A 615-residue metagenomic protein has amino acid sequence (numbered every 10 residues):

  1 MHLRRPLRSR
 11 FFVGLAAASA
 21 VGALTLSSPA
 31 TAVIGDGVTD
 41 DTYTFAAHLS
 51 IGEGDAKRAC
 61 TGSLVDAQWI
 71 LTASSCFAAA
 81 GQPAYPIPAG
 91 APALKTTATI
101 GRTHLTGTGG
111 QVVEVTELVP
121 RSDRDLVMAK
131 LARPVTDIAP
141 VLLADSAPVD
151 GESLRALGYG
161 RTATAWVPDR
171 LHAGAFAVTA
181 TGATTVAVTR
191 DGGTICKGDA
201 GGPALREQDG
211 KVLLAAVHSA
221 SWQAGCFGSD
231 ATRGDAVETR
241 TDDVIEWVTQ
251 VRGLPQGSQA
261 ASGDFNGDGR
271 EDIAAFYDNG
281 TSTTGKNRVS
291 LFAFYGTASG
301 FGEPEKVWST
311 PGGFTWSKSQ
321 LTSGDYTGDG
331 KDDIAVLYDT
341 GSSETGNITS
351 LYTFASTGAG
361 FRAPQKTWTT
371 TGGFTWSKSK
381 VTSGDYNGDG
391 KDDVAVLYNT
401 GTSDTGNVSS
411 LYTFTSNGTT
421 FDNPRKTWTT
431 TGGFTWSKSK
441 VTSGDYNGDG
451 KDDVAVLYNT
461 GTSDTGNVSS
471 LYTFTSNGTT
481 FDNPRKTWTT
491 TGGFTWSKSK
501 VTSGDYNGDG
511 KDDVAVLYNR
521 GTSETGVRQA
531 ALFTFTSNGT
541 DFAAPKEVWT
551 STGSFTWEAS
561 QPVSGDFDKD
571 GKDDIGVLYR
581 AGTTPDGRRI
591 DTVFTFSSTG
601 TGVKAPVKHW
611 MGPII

Functional and structural regions predicted by a protein language model:
M1-A32: Secretory targeting and sorting signals
H2, L64-A78, G90, P203-Q256: C-terminal subregion of chymotrypsin/trypsin-like serine protease catalytic domains
V33-T42, E53-G54, Y85-T136: Conserved catalytic-core segment of clan PA serine endopeptidases
Y43-G90: Catalytic histidine site
A46, W69-L71, L126-K130, A173-A175 (+1 more regions): Conserved hydrophobic/aromatic beta-strand scaffold that supports enzyme active sites
L49-G52, V65-A67, A73-C76, I100-T103 (+5 more regions): Active-site-proximal beta-strand/loop segments in catalytic clefts of secreted hydrolases
H104-L118, S122-T194, Q208, Q223 (+2 more regions): Chymotrypsin/trypsin-fold serine protease catalytic domain
Q256-I615: Trp/Gly-enriched beta-strand/coil motifs that build multi-repeat beta-propeller-like domains and related W-rich binding
